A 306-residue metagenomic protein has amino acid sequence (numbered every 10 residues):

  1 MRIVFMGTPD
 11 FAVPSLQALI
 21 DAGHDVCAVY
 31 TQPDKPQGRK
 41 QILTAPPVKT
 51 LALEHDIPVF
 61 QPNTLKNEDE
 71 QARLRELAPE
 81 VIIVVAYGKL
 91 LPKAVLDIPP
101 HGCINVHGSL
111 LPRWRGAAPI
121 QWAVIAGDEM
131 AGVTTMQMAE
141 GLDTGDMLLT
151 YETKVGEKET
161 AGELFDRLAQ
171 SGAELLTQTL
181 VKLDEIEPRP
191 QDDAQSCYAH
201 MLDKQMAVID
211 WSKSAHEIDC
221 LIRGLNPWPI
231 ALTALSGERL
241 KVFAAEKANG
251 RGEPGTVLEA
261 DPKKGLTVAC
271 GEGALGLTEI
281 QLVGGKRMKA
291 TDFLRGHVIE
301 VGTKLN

Functional and structural regions predicted by a protein language model:
M1-K40: N-terminal Rossmann-like dinucleotide-binding module
G7, V29, A52, I82 (+7 more regions): A residue-level signal for conserved active-site and pocket-lining positions in enzyme catalytic cores
T8-F11, N63-K66, Y87-K89, A248: Short beta->alpha connector loops
A22, Q32, V81-A199, D203-Q205: Donor/substrate-binding cores of folate-linked one-carbon enzymes
D25, D56-P58, G102: Conserved beta-strand segments of alpha/beta enzyme cores
P36-A78: N-terminal glycine-/serine-/threonine-rich beta1-alpha1-beta2 phosphate-ribose binding loop of Rossmann-like
S212-N306: An anion-binding loop in the catalytic cleft
